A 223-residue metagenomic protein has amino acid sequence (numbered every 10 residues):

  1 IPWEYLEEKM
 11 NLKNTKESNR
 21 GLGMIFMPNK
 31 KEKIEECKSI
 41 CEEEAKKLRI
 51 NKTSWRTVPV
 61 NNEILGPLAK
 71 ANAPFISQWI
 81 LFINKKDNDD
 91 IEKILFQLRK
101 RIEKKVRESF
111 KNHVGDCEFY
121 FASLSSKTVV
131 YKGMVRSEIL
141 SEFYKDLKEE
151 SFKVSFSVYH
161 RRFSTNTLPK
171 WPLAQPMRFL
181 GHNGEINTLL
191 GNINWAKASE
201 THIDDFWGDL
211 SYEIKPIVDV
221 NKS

Functional and structural regions predicted by a protein language model:
I1-S223: Conserved short alpha-helical segments that host acidic/polar catalytic motifs at enzyme active sites
